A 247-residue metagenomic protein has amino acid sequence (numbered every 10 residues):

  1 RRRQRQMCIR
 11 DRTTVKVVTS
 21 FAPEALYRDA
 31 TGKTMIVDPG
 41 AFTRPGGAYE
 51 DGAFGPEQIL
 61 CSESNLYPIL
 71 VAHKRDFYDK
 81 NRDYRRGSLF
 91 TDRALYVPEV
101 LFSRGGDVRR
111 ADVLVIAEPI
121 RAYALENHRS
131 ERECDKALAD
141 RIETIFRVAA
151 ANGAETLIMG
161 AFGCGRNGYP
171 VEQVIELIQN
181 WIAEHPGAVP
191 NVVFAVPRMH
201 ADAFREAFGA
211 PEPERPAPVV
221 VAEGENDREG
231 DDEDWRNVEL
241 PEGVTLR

Functional and structural regions predicted by a protein language model:
R1, V148-A154, P170: Extended, basic/helix-rich recognition subdomains
R2-I9: Short, small-residue-biased leader/transition segments that mark boundaries at the very start of proteins
A22-M35, P39-N152: Glycine-enriched loop-and-adjacent helix/strand subsegments that border the catalytic/binding cleft of enzyme cores
M35, E155, P190: Short acidic/polar active-site loop segments enriched in Thr and Asp
V37, T156-R166: Glycine-rich anion-binding loop/nest that anchors nucleotide
V108-A111, I116-P119, K136, E143 (+1 more regions): Divalent-metal-activated hydrolytic enzyme cores
